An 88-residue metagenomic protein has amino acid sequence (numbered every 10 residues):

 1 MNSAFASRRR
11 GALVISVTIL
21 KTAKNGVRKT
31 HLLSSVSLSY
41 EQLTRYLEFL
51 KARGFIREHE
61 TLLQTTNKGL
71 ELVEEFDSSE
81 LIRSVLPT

Functional and structural regions predicted by a protein language model:
M1-V17, Q42: Short alpha-helical segments that sit at the start of domains
I19-A23: Short helix-to-turn junction characteristic of helix-turn-helix DNA-binding domains, especially the helix
G26-V36: Short acidic, hydrophobic short linear motifs in intrinsically disordered regions
S37-K51: Short amphipathic alpha-helical interaction segments
K51-T61: A short, conserved structural fragment
T61-L70: Accessory beta->alpha helical hairpin/"wing" motif in late/C-terminal subdomains of nucleic-acid enzymes
L70-T88: Short, amphipathic alpha-helical interaction segments positioned at domain boundaries
